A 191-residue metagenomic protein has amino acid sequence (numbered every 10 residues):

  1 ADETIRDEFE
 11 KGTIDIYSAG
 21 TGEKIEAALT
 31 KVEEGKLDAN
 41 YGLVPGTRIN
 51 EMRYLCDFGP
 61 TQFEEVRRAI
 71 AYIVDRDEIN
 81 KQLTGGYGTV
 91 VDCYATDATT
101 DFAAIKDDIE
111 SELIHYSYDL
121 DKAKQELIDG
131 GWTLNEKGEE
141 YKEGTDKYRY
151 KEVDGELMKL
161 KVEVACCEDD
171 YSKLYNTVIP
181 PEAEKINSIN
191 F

Functional and structural regions predicted by a protein language model:
A1-F58, A69, D77-L83, V90: Extracellular/periplasmic solute-recognition and catalytic clefts
F9, A183-F191: Periplasmic binding protein-like
I16, L134, N190-F191: Residue-level detector of short coil/turn "hinge" positions at structural boundaries
N50-M52, L160-V162, I189: Structural beta-strand/beta-sheet cores of well-ordered domains, especially the beta-sheet scaffolds that support
Q62-P181, K185: Append "and occasionally in soluble cytosolic enzymes with long acidic Gly/Pro-rich linkers
